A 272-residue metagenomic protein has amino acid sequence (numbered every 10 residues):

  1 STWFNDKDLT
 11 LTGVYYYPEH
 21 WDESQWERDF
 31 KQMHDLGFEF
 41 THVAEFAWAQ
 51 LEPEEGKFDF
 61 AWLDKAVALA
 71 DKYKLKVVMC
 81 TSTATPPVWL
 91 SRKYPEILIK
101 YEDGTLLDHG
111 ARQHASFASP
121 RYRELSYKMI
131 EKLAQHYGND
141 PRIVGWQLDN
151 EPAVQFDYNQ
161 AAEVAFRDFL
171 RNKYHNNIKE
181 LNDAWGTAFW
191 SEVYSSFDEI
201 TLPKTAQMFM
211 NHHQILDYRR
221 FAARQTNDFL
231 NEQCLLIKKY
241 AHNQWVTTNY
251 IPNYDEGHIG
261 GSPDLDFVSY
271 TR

Functional and structural regions predicted by a protein language model:
S1-E27, K31-F40, R219: An acidic-aromatic substrate-binding cleft motif
Y16-Y17, E52-E54, F117, R220-F221: Short, contiguous strand/loop micro-motifs
Y17-E19, A44-A47, C80-W89, V144-A153 (+1 more regions): Short, solvent-exposed turn/loop segments enriched in Gly/Ser/Thr/Pro and often Arg
E23-E27, F60, Q160, H258: Conserved strand-to-helix beginnings and helix N-cap segments that scaffold or border functional pockets
E27-L107, I130-A134, G138, E232-Y240 (+1 more regions): Aromatic-lined substrate-binding rim segments of carbohydrate-active enzymes
L107-F267: Polysaccharide-binding and catalytic clefts of secreted carbohydrate-active enzymes
V268-R272: Active-site core of glycosidic bond-cleaving carbohydrate-active enzymes
